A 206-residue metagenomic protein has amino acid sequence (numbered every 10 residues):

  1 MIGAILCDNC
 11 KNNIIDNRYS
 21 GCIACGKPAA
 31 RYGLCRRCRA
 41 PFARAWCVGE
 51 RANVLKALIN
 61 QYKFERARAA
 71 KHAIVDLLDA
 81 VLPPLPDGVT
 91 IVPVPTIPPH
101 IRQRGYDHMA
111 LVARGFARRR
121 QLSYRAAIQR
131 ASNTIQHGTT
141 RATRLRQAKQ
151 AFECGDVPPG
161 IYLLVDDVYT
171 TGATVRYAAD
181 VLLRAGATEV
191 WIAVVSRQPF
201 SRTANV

Functional and structural regions predicted by a protein language model:
M1-V206: Glycine-rich phosphate/pyrophosphate-handling loop used in enzymes and phosphotransfer proteins
